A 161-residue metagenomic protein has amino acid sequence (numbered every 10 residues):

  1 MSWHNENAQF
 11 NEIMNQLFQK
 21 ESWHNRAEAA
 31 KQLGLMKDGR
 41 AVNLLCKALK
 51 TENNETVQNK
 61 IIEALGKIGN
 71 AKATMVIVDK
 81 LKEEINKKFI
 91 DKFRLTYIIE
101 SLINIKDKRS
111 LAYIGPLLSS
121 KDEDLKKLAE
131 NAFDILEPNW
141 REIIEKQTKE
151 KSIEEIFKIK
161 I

Functional and structural regions predicted by a protein language model:
M1-E6, N15, W23-D38, K47 (+5 more regions): Structural detector for internal amphipathic alpha-helices that build alpha-solenoid repeat scaffolds
W3-L17, D38-K50, N70-I85, D107-S119 (+1 more regions): Amphipathic alpha-helical scaffolding segments comprising HEAT/armadillo-like alpha-solenoid repeats
E21-S22, N53-N54, I85, D91 (+1 more regions): Short inter-helical turns and helix N-cap capping residues of alpha-solenoid HEAT/ARM repeat scaffolds
I153-F157, I161: Class I (Rossmann-like) S-adenosyl-L-methionine-dependent methyltransferase catalytic domain, capturing the SAM-binding
